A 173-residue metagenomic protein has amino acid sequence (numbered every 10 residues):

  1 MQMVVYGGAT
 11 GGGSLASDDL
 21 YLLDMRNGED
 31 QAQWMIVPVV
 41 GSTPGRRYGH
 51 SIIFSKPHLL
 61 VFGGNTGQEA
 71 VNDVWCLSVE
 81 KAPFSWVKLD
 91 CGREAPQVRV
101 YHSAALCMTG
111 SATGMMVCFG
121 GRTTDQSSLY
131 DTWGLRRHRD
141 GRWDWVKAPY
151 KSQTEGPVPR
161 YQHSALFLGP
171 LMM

Functional and structural regions predicted by a protein language model:
M1-M173: Kelch-like beta-propeller repeat domains
